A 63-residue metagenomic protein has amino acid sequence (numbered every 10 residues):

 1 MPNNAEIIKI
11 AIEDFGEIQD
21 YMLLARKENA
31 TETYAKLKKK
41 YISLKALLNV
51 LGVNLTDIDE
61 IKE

Functional and structural regions predicted by a protein language model:
M1-P2: Short, charged, low-complexity loops and linkers
I7-I12, E17-E63: Short, charge-rich amphipathic interface segments used for partner binding and complex assembly
